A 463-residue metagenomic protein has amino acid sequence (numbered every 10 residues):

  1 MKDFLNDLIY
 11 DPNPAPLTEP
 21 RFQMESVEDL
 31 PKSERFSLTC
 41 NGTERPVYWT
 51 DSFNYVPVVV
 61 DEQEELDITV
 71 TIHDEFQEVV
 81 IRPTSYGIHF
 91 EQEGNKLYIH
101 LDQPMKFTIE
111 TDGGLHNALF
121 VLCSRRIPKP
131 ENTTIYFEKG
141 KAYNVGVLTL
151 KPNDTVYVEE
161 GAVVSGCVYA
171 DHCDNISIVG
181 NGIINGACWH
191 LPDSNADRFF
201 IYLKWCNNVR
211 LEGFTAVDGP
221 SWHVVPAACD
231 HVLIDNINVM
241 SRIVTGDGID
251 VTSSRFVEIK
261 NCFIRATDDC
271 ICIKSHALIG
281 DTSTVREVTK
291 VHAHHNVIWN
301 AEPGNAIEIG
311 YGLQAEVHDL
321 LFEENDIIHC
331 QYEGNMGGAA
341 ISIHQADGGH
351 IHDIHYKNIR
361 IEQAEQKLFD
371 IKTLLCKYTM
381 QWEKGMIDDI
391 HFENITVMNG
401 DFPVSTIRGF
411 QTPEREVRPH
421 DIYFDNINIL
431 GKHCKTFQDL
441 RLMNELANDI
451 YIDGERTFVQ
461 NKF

Functional and structural regions predicted by a protein language model:
M1-F463: Extracellular/periplasmic carbohydrate-active domains that bind, remodel, or depolymerize complex polysaccharides
